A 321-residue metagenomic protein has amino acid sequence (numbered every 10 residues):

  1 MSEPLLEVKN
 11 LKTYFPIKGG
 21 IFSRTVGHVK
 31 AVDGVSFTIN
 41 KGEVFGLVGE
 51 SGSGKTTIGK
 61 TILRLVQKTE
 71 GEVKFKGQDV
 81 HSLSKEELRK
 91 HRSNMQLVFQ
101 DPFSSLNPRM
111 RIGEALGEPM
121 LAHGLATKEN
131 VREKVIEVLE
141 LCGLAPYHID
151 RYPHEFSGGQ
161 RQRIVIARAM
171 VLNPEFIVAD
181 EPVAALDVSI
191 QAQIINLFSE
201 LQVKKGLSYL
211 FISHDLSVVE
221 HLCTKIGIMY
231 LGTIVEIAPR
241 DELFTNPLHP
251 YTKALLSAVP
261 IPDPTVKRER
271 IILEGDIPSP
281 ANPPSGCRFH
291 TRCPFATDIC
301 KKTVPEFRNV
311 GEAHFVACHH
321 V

Functional and structural regions predicted by a protein language model:
S2-P4, I17-S23, P239-V321: Short catalytic/signature loops enriched in Gly
F22-T25, V80-Q96, A122, E242-P247 (+1 more regions): ABC ATPase NBD coupling module
G71-D79: Conserved ABC transporter NBD signature motif
D79, E129-Y147, L256-S257: Conserved ABC ATPase "signature" region
Y152-F156, Q160: Conserved ABC ATPase signature
V171-E175: A short, proline-enriched helix->beta-strand linker immediately N-terminal to the Walker B motif in ABC-type P-loop
V178, P182-L186, I190-R268: P-loop NTP-binding/switch modules centered on Walker-like glycine-rich loops
